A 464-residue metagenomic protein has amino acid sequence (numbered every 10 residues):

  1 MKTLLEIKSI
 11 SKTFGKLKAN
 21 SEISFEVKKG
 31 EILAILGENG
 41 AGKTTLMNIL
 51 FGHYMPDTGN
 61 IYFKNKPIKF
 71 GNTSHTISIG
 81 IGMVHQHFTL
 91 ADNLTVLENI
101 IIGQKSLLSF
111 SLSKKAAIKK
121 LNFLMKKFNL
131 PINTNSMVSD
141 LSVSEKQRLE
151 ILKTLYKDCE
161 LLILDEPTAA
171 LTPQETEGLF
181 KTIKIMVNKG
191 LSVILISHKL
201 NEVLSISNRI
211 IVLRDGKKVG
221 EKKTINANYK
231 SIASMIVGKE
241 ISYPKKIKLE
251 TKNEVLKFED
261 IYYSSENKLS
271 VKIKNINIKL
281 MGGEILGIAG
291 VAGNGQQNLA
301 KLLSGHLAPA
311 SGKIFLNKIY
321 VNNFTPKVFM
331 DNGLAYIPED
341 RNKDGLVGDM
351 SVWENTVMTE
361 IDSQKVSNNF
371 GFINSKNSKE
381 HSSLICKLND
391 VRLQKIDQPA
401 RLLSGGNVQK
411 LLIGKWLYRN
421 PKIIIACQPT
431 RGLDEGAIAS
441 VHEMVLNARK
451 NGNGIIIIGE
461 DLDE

Functional and structural regions predicted by a protein language model:
K2-E464: Glycine-rich phosphate-binding loops of nucleotide-dependent enzymes
